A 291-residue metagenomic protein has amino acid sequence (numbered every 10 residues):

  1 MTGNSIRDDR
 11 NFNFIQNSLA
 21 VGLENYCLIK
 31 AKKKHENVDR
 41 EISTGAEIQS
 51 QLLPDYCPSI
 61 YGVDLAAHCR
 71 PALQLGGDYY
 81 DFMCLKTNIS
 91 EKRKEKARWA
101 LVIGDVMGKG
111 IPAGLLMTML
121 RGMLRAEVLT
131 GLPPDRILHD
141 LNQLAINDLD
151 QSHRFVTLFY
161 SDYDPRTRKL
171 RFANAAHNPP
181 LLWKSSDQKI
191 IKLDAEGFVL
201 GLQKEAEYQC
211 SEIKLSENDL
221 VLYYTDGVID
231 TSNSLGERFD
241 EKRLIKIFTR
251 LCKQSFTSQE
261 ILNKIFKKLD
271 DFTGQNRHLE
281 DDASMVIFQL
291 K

Functional and structural regions predicted by a protein language model:
M1-F14, K109, D230-R238, G274: Regulatory loop-to-helix N-cap segments in sensory/regulatory domains that couple ligand/signal detection
M1-N4, L23, V106, K291: Short beta-strand-to-loop transition segments that serve as allosteric relay/switch motifs in sensory/regulatory domains
G3-G22, S216, K246: Amphipathic alpha-helical "output/dimerization" segments
R7, G22-I42: Short alpha-helical interdomain "coupling" segment at the junction between an upstream regulatory sensor module
R10, L132-R136, F256-E260: Short, solvent-exposed positions on alpha-helices
K33-L220, D271, Q275-K291: … and, occasionally, acidic/histidine-rich disordered N-termini of signaling adaptors
A113-M123, E127, L220-N276: Active-site-proximal, acidic helix/loop segment immediately C-terminal to a metal-coordinating Asp/Glu
